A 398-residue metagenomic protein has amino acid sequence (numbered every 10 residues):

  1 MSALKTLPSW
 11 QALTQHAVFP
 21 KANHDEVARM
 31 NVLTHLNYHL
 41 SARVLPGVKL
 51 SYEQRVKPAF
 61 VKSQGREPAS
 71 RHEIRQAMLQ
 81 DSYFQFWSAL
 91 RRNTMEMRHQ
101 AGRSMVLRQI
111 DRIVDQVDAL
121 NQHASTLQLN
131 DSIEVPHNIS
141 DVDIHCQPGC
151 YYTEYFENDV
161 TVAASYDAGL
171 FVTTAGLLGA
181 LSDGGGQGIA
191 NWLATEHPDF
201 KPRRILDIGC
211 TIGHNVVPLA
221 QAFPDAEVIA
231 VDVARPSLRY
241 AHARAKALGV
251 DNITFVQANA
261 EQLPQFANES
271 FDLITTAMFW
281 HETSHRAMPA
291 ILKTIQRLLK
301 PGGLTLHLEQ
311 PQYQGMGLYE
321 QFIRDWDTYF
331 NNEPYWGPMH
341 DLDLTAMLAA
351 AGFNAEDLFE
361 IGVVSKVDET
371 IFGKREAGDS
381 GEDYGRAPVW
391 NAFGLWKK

Functional and structural regions predicted by a protein language model:
V18, P68-E157: N-terminal auxiliary segments of SAM/dcSAM-dependent transferases
K201-T211: Conserved class I S-adenosyl-L-methionine
I212-P224: Conserved SAM-binding loop of SAM-dependent methyltransferases across substrates and taxa, primarily the Class I
A234-P236: Conserved SAM/SAH-binding beta-strand->alpha-helix loop
G249-Q262: Conserved SAM-binding strand-loop segment of SAM-dependent methyltransferases
E261-I274: A short acidic, Gly/Pro-enriched loop at the edge of an enzyme's catalytic core that lines a small-molecule cofactor
P289-P301: A short glycine-rich, Lys/Arg-flanked "PGG" loop and its adjoining helix->strand segment in the class I
L306-T370: C-terminal alpha-helical "lid/dimerization" subdomain adjacent to the S-adenosyl-L-methionine
